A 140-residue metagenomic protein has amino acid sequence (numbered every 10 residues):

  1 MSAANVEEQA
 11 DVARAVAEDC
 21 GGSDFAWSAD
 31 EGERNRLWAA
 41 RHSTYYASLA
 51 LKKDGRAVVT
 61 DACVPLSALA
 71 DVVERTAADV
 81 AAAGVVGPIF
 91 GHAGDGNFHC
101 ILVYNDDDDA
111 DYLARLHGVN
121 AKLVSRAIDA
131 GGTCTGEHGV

Functional and structural regions predicted by a protein language model:
M1-K122, R126, A130: C-terminal substrate-recognition/cap domain of FAD-linked oxidoreductases
H92, T133-V140: Short acidic/histidine-rich active-site segments
